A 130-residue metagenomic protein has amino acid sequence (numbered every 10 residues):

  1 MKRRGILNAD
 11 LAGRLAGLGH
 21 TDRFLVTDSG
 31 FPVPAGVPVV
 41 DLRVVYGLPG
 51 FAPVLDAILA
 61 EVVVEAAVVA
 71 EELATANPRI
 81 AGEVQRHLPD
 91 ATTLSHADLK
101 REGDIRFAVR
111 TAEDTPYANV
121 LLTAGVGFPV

Functional and structural regions predicted by a protein language model:
M1-R43: Long, hydrophobic N-terminal alpha-helical segment
D10-G13, P53-L55, L94-S95, F107: A generic local structural motif
R14, L18-T21, A57-E65, H87-D90 (+1 more regions): Change "in soluble alpha/beta enzymes" to "in soluble alpha/beta proteins
F24-T27, A66-A70, R106-R110: Short hydrophobic beta-strand segments
S29, E72, G125: Flexible loop residues that form catalytic and substrate-binding hotspots at small-molecule/glycan-binding clefts
P32-P34, L42-A67, E72-H87, A97 (+1 more regions): Feature captures the catalytic cores and cofactor-binding loops of soluble hydro-lyases/lyases that act on carboxylate
P38, P78-V130: Long, charged alpha-helical interface segments
